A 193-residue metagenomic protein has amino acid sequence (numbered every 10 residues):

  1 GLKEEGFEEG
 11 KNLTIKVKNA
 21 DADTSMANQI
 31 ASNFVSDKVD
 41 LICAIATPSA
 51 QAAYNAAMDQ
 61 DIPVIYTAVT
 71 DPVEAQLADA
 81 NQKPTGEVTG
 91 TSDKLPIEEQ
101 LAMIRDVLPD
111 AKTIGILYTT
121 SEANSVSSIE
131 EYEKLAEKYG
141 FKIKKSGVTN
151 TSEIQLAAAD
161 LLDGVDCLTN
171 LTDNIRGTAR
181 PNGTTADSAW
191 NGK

Functional and structural regions predicted by a protein language model:
G1-K193: Short hydrophobic alpha-helices and adjacent helix-cap/hinge residues
